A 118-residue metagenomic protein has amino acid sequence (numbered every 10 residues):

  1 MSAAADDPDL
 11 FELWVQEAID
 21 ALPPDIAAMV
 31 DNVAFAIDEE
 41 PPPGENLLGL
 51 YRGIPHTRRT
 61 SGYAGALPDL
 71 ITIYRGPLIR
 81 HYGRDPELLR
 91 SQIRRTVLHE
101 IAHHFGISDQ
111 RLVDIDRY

Functional and structural regions predicted by a protein language model:
M1-Q92, H104, S108-V113: Active-site rim/adjacent substrate-binding subdomains
Q92-E100: Short alpha-helical catalytic segment bearing the HExxH-like zincin motif of zinc-dependent metalloproteases
I115-Y118: Short hydrophobic/aromatic patches at helix-to-coil boundaries
